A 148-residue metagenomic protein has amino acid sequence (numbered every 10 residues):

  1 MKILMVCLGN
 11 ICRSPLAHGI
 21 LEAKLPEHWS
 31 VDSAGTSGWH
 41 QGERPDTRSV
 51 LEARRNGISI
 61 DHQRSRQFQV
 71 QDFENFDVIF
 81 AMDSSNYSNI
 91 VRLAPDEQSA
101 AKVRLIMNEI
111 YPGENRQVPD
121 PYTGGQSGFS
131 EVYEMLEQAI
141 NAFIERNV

Functional and structural regions predicted by a protein language model:
M1-N75, E145-V148: Conserved active-site segments centered on acidic
S14, D83-S84: Helix N-cap/beta->alpha junction signal
A23, S33, R55, M82 (+2 more regions): Generic detector of well-ordered secondary structure
V78, S84-V148: Phosphate-binding/catalytic loops
